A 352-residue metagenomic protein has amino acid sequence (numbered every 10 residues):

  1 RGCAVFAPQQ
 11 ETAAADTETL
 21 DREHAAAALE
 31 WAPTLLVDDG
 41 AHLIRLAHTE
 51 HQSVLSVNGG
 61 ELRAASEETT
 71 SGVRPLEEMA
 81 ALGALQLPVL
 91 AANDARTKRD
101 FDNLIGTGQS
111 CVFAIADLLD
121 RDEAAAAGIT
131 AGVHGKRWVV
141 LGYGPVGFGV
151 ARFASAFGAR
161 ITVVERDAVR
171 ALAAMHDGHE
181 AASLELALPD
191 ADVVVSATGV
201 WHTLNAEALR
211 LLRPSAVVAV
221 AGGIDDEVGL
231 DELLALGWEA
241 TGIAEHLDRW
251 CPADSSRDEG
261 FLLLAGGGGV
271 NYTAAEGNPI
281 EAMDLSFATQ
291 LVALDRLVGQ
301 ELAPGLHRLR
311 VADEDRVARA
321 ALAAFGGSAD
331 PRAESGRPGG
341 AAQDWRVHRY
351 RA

Functional and structural regions predicted by a protein language model:
G2-H134: Glycine/serine-rich phosphate-binding loop and adjoining beta1-alpha1 elements at the start of nucleotide-handling
C3, G60, L85-L87, G158-A159 (+2 more regions): A short helix->loop->beta-strand "cap" motif at the edges of active sites that frequently abuts
L35-D39, Q52-S71, V200, L209-C251 (+1 more regions): ADP-ribose/adenylate-binding Rossmann-like module
P88-A127, L230-G339, D344: Adenosine-phosphate binding glycine-rich loop
A92, S155-D177: NAD(P)-binding Rossmann-fold cofactor-contacting core
W138-L141: Hydrophobic Val/Ile/Leu positions in short beta-strands of Rossmann-like dinucleotide-binding domains
V146: Hydrophobic/small residue at the entry helix of a nucleotide-binding pocket
G178-A191: Short acidic low-complexity segments
